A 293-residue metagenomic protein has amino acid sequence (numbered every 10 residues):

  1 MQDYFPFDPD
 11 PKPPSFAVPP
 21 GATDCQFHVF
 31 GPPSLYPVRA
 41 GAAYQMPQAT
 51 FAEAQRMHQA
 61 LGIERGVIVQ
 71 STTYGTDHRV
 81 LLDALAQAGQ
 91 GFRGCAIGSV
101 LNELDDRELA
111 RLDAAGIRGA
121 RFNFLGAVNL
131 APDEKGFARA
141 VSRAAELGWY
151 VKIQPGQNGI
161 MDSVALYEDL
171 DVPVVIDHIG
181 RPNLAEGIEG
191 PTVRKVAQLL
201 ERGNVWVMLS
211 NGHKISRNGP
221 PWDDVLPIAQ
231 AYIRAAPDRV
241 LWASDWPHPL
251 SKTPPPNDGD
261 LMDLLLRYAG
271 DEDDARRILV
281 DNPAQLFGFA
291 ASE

Functional and structural regions predicted by a protein language model:
M1-G21, P47-R65, R234-R239, T253-E293: Mid-to-C-terminal alpha-helical segments outside catalytic/metal-binding sites
Q2-D10, G75-N158, A165, W206-K214: Active-site gating/metal-coordination segments in enzymes
T23-F27, G66-V69, F92-A96, A120-F122 (+4 more regions): Hydrophobic faces of well-ordered beta-strands that scaffold small-molecule active sites in alpha/beta enzyme cores
Q26, H58, L81, L112 (+7 more regions): Conserved, mostly hydrophobic/aromatic
F30-A52, R56-E64, A115-N123, V172 (+3 more regions): Active-site gating loops and adjacent loop-to-helix segments of metal-dependent hydrolytic enzymes
F30-P33, T73-T76, L101-L104, A127-V128 (+5 more regions): Active-site environment of divalent metal-dependent phosphoester hydrolases
R39-Q90, A110: Alpha-helical scaffold segments that flank or form the walls of functional sites
E134-W242: Catalytic pocket-lining loop regions of alpha/beta-barrel enzymes, especially the amidohydrolase/enolase/GH5 lineages
